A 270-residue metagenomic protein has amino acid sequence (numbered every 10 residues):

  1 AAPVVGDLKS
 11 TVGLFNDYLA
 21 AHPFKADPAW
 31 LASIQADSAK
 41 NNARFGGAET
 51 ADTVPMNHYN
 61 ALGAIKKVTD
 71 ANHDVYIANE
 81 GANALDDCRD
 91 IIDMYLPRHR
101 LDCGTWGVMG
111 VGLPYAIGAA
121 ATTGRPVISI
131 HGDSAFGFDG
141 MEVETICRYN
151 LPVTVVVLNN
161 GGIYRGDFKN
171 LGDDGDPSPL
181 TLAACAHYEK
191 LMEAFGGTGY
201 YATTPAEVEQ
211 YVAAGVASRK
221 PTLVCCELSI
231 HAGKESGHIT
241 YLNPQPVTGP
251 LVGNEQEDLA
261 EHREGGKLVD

Functional and structural regions predicted by a protein language model:
A1-A2, H73-I77, G197-T198: Short active-site oxyanion
P3-V5, K9-N16, D87-D270: Thiamine diphosphate
L8-T11, W30, D37, A61 (+2 more regions): Alpha-helical structural motif
L19, P23, N72, T122-P126: Short helix-capping/linker segments at secondary-structure and domain boundaries
A20, G46, G196-G197: A broad detector of the eukaryotic-type serine/threonine protein kinase catalytic domain
P23-D37, V75-Y76, L223: Flexible, glycine/charged-enriched surface loops at secondary-structure junctions
D27-W30, N57, H187, T204: A diffuse structural propensity rather than consistent per-protein peaks
A36-P114, A119-T122: Active-site diphosphate/adenylate-binding microenvironment
